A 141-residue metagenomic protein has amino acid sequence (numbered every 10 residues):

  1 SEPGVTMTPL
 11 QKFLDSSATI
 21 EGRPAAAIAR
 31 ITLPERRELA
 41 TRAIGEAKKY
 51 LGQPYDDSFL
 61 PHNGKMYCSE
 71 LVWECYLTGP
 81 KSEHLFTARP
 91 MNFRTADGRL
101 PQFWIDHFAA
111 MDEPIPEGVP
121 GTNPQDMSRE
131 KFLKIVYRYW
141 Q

Functional and structural regions predicted by a protein language model:
S1-I31, Y55-M66: Glycine-rich catalytic cores of cysteine/serine-nucleophile enzymes that process amide/ester linkages in cell-envelope
V5, Y50, P54, T122: Residue-level signal for pocket-adjacent positions within structured domains
L14-I20, T32, A47-Y55, C75-E83 (+2 more regions): Sec/Tat-exported extracytoplasmic proteins
A29-R36, A40-G45: Secretome/extracellular-domain signature
A40-I44, K48, S69, W73: Extracytoplasmic/secreted envelope proteins and their assembly/folding machinery, especially bacterial periplasmic
F59-Q141: Activation targets extended, charge/polar-rich intrinsically disordered C-terminal tails
